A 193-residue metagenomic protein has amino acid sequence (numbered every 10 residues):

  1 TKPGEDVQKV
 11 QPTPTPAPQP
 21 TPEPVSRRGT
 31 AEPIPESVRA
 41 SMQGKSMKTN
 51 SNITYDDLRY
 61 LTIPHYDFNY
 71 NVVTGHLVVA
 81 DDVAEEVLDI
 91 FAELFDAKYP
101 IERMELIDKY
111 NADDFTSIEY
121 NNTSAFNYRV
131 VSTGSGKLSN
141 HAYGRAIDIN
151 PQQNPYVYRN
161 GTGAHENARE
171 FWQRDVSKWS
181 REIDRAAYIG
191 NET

Functional and structural regions predicted by a protein language model:
G4, Q11-E23: Ser/Thr-rich, Proline-interspersed low-complexity disordered segments
Q8-V10, P16, Q152, V157: Intrinsically disordered, low-complexity Ser/Thr- and Pro-rich stretches
E23-Y66, N71-H76, L138-S139: Compositionally biased intrinsically disordered regions enriched in Thr/Gly
E36-S37, D81, E85-L88, A186-I189: Generic alpha-helical secondary structure signal
T54-I118: Active-site acidic/histidine clusters and adjacent loop/turn architecture that either coordinate catalytic ions
P100-R145, P151-Y156: Active-site-adjacent loop/helix surface patches within enzyme catalytic domains that shape the substrate-binding cleft
V131-L138, Y143-T193: Catalytic cores and adjacent binding grooves of peptidoglycan-active enzymes
